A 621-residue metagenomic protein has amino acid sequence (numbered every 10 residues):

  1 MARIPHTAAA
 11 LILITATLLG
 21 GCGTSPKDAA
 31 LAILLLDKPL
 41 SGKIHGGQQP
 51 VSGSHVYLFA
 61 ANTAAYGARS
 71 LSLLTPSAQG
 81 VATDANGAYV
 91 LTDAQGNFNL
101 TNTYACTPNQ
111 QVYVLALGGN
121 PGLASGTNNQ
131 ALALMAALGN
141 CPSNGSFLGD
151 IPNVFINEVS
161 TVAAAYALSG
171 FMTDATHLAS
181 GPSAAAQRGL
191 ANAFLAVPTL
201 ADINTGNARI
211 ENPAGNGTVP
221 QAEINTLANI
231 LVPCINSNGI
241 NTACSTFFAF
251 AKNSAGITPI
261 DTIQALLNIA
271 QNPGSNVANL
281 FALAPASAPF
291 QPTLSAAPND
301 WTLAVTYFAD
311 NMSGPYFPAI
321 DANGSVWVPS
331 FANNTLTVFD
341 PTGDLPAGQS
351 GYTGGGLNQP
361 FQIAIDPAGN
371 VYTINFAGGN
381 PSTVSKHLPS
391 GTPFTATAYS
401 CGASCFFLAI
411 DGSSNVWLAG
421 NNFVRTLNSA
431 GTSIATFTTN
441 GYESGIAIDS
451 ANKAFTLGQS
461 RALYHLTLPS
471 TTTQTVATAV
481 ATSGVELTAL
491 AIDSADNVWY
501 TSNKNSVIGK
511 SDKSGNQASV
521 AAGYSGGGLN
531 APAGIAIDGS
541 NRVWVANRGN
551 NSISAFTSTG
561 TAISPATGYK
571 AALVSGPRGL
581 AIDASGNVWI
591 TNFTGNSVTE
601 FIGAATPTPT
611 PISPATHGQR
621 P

Functional and structural regions predicted by a protein language model:
M1-A9: Bacterial N-terminal signal peptides that target proteins for export
L18-G21: C-terminal motif of bacterial Sec signal peptides marking the signal peptidase cleavage site
S25-A137: Beta-strand-dominated extracellular/periplasmic modules and repeats in secreted or surface-exposed proteins
Y57-N62, L117, C234-S237, H387 (+3 more regions): Predominantly extracellular/luminal cell-surface or secreted proteins
A64-G87, C141-N153, T173-P182, D202-N216 (+3 more regions): Surface-exposed intrinsically disordered loops and tails
L73, L91, L100-G215: A non-transmembrane, solvent-exposed segment enriched in polar/low-complexity residues
G189-S313: Extended surface/linker regions that mediate inter-domain or inter-protein docking in multi-component redox
V277-P621: Flexible "stalk/tail and boundary" regions
